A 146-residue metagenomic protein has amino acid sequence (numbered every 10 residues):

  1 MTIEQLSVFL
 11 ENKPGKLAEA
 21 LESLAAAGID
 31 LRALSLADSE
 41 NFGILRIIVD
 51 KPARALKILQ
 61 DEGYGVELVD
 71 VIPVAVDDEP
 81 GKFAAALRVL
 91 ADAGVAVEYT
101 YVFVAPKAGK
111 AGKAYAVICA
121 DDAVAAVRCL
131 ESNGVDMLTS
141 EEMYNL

Functional and structural regions predicted by a protein language model:
M1-L146: A conserved regulatory-domain signal marking ACT and ACT-like small-molecule sensing domains and adjacent regulatory
